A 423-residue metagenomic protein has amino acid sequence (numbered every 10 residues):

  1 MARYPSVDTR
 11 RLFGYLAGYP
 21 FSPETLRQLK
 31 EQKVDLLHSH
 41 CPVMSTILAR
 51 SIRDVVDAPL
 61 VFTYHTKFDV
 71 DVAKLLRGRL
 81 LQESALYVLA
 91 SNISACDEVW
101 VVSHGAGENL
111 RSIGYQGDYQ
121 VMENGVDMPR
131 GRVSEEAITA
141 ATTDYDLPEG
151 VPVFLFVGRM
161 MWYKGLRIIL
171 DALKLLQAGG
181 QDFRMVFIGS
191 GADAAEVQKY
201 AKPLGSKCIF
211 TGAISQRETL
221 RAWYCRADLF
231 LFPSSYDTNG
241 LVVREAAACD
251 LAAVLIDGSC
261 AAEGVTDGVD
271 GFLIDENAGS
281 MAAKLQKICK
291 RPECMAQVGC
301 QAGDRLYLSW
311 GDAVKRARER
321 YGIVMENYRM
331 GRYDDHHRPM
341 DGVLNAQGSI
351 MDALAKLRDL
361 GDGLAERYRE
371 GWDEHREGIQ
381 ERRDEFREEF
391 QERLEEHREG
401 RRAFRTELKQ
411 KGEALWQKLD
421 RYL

Functional and structural regions predicted by a protein language model:
P59-V61, D69-S91: Nucleotide-sugar donor phosphate/pyrophosphate-binding loop at the beta->alpha transition of glycosyltransferases
I93, A213, A222-A227: Short alpha-helical donor nucleotide-sugar binding micro-motif in glycosyltransferases
W100, L147-K174: Conserved donor-binding/catalytic core segment of Leloir-type glycosyltransferases
G105, G125: Carbohydrate-associated surface elements
A195-I214: Nucleotide-activated donor-binding/catalytic signature segment of Leloir-type glycosyltransferases, i.e., the conserved
S235: Aromatic "clamp/platform" in nucleotide-sugar-dependent glycosyltransferases that forms part of the donor/acceptor
A252-I256: Short hydrophobic beta-strand element within catalytic cores of glycosyltransferases and related nucleotide-activated
D267-G268, F272-A278, K287-P292: Conserved acidic donor-binding segment of nucleotide-sugar-dependent glycosyltransferases
